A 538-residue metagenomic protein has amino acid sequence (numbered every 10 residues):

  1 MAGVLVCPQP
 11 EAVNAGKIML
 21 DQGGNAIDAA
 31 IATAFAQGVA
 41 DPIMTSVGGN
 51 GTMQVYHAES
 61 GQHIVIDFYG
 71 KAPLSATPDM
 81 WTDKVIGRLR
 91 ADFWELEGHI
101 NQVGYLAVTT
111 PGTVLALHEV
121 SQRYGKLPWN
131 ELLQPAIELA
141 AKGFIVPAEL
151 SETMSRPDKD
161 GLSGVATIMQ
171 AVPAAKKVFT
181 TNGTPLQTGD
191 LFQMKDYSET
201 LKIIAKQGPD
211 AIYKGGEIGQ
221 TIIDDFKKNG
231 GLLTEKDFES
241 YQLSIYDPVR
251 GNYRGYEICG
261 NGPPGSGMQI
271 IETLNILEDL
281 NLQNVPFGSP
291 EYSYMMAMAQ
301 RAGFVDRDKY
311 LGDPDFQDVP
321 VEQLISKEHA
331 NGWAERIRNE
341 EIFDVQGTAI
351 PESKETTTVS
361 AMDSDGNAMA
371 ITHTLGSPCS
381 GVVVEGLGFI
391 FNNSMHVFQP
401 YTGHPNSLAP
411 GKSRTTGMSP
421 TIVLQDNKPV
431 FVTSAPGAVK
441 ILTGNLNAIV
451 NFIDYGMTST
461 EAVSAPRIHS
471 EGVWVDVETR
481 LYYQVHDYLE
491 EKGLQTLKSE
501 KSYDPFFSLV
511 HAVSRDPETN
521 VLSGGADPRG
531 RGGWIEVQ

Functional and structural regions predicted by a protein language model:
M1-N14, I18, A26-P209, Y213-K214 (+5 more regions): Noncatalytic scaffold domains of N-terminal-nucleophile
A40-I43, G49-A72, G87, L232-T234 (+2 more regions): Active-site rim segments in enzyme catalytic domains, especially the processed small/beta chain of N-terminal
T45, N50-H57, T357-M362, P420-I422 (+2 more regions): Short beta-strand scaffold segments in enzyme catalytic cores
I245, S353-T356, T416-M418: Short, small/polar residue-rich loop motifs at catalytic or cofactor-binding pockets
C259-G267, T356-S360, A370-V383, S434-I441 (+1 more regions): Glycine-rich phosphate/pyrophosphate-binding beta-alpha loops
D279-L375, V384, E500: Internal maturation/activation junctions in enzymes
K412, N445, D454-D504: Extended C-terminal subregions enriched in glycine
